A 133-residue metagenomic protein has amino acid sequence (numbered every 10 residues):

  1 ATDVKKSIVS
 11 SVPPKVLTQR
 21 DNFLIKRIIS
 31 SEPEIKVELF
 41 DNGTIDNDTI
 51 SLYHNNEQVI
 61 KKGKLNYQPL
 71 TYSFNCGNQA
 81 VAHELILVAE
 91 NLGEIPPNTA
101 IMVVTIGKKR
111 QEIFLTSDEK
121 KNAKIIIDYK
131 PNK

Functional and structural regions predicted by a protein language model:
A1-K133: Terminal leader/tail segments of proteins
